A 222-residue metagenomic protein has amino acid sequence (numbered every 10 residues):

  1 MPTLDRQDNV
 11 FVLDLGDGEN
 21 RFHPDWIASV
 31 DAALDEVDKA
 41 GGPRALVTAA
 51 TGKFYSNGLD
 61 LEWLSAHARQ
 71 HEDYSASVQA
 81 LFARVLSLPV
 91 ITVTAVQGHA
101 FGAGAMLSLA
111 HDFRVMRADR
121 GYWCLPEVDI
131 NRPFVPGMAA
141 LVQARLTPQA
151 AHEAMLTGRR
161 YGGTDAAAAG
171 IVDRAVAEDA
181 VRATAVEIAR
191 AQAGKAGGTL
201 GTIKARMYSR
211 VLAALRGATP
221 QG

Functional and structural regions predicted by a protein language model:
M1-A49: Conserved CoA-thioester-binding segment of acyl-CoA-metabolizing enzymes
M1-G16, A154-G194, T202-G222: Amphipathic alpha-helical segments at domain termini/boundaries
A33-E36, S77-P89: Catalytic-core regions built around general acid/base machinery
T48, L107-S108, A166, A185: Hydrophobic/aromatic residues within transmembrane alpha-helices of multi-pass small-molecule transporters
A49-L81: Glycine- (often His-adjacent) and acidic-residue-rich active-site loop that binds/positions the CoA thioester
T92, R114-V115, A175: Short, well-ordered beta-strand core segments
A95-F101, A154-R159: Glycine-rich beta-to-alpha transition loops that act as phosphate-gripper elements at the mouths of alpha/beta enzyme
F101-A154: CoA-thioester-processing core
